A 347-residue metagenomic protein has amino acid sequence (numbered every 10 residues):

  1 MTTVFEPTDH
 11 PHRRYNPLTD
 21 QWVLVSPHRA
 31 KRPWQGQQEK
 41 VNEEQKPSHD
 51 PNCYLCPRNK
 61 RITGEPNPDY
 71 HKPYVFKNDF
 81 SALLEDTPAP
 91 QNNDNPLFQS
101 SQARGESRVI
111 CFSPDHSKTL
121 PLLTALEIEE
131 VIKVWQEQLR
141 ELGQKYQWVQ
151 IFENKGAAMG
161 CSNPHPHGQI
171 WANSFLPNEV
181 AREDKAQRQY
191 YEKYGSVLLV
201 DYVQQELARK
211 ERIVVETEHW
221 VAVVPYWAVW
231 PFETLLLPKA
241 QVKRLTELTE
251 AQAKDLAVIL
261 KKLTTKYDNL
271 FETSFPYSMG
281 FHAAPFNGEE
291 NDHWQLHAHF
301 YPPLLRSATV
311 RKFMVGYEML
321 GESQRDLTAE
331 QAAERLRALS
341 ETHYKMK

Functional and structural regions predicted by a protein language model:
M1-H165, W171-K243, A251, T265 (+2 more regions): Active-site microenvironments that recognize anionic phosphate/pyrophosphate groups
K243-Q252, L256-K261: A contiguous, surface-exposed recognition patch within enzymatic or periplasmic domains that forms
D255-S274, S278: Extended C-terminal subregions enriched in glycine
M279-A283: Acidic/histidine-rich, metal-coordinating catalytic segments
